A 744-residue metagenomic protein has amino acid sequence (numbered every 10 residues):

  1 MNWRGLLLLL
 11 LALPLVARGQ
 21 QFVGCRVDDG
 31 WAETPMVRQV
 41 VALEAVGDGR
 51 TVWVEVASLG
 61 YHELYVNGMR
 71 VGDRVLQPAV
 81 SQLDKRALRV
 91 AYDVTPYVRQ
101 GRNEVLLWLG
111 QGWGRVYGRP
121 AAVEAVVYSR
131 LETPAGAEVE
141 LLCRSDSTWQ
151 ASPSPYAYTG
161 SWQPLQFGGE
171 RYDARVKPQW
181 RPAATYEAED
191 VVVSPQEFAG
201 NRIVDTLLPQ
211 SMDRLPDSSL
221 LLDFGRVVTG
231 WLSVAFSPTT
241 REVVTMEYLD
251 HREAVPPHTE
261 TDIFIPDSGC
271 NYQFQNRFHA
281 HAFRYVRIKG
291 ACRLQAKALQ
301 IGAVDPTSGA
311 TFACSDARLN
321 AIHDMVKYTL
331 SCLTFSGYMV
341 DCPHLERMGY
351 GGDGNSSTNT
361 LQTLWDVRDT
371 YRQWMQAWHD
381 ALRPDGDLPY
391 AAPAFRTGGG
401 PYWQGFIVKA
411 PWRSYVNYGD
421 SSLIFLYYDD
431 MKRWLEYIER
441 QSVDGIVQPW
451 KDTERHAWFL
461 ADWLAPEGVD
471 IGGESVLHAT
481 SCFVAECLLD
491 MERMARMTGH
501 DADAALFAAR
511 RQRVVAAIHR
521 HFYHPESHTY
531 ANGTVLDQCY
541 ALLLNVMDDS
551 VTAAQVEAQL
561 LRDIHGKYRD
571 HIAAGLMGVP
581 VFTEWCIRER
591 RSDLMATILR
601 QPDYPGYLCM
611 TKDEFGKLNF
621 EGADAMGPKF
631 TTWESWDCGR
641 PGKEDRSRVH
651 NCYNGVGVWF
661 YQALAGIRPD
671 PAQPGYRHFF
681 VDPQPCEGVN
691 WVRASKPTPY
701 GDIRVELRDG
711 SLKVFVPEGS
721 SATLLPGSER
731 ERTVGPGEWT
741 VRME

Functional and structural regions predicted by a protein language model:
M1-Q20: Bacterial Sec-dependent N-terminal signal peptides
Q20-M339, P343, D369-R372, P389-P393 (+2 more regions): Extracellular/oxidizing-compartment recognition motifs
V52-W53, G230-Y248, Q275-N276, V286 (+6 more regions): Alpha-helical support elements that line or immediately flank enzyme active sites and cofactor-binding pockets
Y61, V126, R144, A296-M325 (+6 more regions): Active-site acid/base region of carbohydrate-active enzymes
D73-P78, Q82, R252-T259, R368-P466 (+1 more regions): Helix-terminus loop motifs that line ligand-binding clefts
L109-Y128, K567-M610: Repeat-solenoid scaffold signature
E124, Y128, Q150-Y172, E187 (+3 more regions): Non-catalytic C-terminal accessory modules of carbohydrate-active enzymes
P343-G354, Y390-F406, Q448-L477, H524-V546 (+5 more regions): Carbohydrate-binding/catalytic loop surfaces
